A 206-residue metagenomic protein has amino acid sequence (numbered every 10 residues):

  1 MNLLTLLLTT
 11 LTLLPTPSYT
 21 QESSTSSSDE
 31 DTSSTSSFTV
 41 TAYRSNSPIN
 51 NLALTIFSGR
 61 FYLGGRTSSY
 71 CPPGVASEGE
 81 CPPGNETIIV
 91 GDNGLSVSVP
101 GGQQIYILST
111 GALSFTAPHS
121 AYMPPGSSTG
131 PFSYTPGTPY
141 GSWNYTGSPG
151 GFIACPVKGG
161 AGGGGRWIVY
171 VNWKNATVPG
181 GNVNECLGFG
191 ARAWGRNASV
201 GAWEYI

Functional and structural regions predicted by a protein language model:
M1-S24: Fungal secretory targeting signals
N2, L7-T9, F57, F61-Y62 (+7 more regions): Aromatic-residue detector
L6, V97-F115, S148, G201-I206: Generic hydrophobic segment detector
L13, L95-S96, A154: Generic low-polarity alpha-helical segments
L13-P15, L52, R66-S68, P73 (+1 more regions): Generic alpha-helix signal with a bias toward terminal, lower-confidence helices and secondary-structure junctions
Q21-Y62, T116-I206: Extracellular glycan/ECM-engagement signal in secreted proteins
F57, G65-A112: Short, well-structured hydrophobic secondary-structure segments
